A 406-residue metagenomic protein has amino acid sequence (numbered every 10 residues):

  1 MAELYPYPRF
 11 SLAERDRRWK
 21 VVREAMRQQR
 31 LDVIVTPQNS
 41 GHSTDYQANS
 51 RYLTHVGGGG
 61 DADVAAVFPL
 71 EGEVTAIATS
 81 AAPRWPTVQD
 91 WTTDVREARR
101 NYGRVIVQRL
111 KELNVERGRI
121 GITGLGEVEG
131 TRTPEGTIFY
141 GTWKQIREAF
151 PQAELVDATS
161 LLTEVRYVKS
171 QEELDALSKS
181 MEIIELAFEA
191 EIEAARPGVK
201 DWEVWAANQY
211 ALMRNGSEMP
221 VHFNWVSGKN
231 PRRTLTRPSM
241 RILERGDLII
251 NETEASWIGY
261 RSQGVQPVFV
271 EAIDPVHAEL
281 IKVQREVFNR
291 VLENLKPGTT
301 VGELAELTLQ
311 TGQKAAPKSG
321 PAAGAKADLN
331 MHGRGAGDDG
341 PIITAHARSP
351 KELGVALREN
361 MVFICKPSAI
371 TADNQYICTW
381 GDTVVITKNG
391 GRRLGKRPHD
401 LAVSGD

Functional and structural regions predicted by a protein language model:
M1-D406: Active-site neighborhoods and metal-handling regions in enzymes and metal-associated proteins
